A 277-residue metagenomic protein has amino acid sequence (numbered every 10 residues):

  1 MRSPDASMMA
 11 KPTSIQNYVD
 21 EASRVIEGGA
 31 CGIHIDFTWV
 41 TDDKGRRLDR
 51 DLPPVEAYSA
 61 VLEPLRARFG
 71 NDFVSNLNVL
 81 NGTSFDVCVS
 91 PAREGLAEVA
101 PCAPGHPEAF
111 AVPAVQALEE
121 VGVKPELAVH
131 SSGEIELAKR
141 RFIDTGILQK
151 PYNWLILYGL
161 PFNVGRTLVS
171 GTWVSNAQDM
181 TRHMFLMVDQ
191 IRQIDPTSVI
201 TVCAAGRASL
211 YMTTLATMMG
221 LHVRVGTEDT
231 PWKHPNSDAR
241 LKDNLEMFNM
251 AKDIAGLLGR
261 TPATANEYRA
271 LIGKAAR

Functional and structural regions predicted by a protein language model:
M1-D20, N76-S84, W173, V199-A205 (+1 more regions): Active-site mouth loops of central-metabolism enzymes
A6, G29-A60, P231-P235: Glycine-rich, proline-tolerant flexible connector loops at the mouths of alpha/beta enzymes
N17-I35: Catalytic domains of carbohydrate-active enzymes, especially glycoside hydrolases
E27-A30, A97, G220-L221: A structural motif
W39, R47-V112, A117: Internal catalytic or translocation cores that form aromatic/hydrophobic pockets or channels for amphipathic metabolites
K44-L77, L118-E120, T181-D195, L245-G259: Alpha-helix-loop-beta-strand connector modules within alpha/beta enzyme cores
V99-E228, R240-K242, T261: Catalytic alpha/beta core domains of metabolic enzymes, predominantly
N249-R277: Mid-to-C-terminal alpha-helical segments outside catalytic/metal-binding sites
